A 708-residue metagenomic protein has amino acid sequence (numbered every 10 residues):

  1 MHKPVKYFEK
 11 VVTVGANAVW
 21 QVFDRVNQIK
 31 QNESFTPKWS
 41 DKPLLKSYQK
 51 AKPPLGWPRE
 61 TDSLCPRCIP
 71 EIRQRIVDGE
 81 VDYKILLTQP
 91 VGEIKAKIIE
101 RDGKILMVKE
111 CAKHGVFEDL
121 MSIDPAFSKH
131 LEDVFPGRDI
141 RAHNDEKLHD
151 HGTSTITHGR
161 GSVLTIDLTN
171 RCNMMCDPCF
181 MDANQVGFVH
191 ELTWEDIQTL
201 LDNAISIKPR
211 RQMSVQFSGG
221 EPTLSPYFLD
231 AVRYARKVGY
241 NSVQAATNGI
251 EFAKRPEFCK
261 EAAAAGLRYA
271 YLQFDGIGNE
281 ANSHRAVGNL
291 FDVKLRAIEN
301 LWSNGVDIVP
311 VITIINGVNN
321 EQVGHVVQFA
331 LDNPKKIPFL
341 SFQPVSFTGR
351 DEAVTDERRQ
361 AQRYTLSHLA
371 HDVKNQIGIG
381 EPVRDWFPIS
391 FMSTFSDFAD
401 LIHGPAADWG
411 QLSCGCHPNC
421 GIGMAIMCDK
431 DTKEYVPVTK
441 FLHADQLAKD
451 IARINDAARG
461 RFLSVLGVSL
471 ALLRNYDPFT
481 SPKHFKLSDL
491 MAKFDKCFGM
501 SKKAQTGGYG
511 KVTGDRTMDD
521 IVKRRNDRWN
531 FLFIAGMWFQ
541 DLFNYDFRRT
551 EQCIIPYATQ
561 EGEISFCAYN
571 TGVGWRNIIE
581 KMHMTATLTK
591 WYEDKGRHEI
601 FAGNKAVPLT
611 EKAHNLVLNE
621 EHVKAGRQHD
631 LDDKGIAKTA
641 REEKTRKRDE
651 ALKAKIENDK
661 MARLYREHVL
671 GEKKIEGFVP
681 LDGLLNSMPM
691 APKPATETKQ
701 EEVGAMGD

Functional and structural regions predicted by a protein language model:
H2-T13, N17-E33, N304-I521, E650 (+4 more regions): Radical SAM enzyme [4Fe-4S]-AdoMet core and its adjacent flexible, acidic and glycine-rich loops/tails across
F35-C65, I69-T165: N-terminal [4Fe-4S]-dependent radical SAM core
S63-I69, A112-K113, R171-D182, A568: Local cysteine-cluster metal-coordination motifs and their immediate loop/turn environment, predominantly Fe-S cluster
I72-V77, E118-I123, M181-E191, N570-E580: Iron-sulfur (Fe-S) cluster-binding segments and ferredoxin-like electron-carrier domains, especially [2Fe-2S]
I105, V116-E118, S122, E132-T247 (+2 more regions): Conserved alpha-helical substructure of the radical SAM core
Q185-G187, G278-H284, R350-A353: A short acidic, helix-capping loop that chelates divalent metal ions and anchors anionic groups
Q198-Q216, S225-P344: Radical SAM/AdoMet-radical enzyme domain recognition
C497-A651: C-terminal target-recognition/interaction regions appended to catalytic cores
